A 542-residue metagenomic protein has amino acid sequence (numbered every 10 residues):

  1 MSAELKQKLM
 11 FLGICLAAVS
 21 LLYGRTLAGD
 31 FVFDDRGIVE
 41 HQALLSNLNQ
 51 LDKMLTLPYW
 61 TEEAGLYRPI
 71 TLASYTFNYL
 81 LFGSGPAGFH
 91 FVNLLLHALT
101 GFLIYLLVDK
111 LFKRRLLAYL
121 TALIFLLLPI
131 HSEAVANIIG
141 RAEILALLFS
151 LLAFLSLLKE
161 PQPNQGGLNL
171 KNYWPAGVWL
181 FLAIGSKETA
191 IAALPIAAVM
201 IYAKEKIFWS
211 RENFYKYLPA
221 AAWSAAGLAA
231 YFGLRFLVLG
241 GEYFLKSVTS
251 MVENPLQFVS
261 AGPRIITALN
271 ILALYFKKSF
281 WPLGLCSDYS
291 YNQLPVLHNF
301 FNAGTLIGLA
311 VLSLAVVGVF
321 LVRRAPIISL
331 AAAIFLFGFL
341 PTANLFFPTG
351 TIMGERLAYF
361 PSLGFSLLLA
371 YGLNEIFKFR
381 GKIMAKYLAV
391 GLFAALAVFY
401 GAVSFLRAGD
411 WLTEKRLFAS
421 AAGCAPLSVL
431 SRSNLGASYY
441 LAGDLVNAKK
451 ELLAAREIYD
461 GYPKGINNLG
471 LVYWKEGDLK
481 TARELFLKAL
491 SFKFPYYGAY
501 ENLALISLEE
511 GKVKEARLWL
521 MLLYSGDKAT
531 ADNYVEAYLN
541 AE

Functional and structural regions predicted by a protein language model:
M1-K475, G498, N502: Polytopic membrane enzymes that build or remodel cell-surface glycoconjugates and lipids
F377, L487, R517-L520, V535-L539: Residue-level detector of alpha-helical secondary structure
G423, L453-E457, L487-S491, L522-S525: Conserved structural position within tetratricopeptide repeats
V429-L430, P463-K464, P495-A499, S525-A537: Boundary/linker segments of alpha-helical solenoid repeat arrays
S438, V472, I506, L523 (+2 more regions): TPR/TPR-like alpha-solenoid repeats
E501, L505-T530: TPR/TPR-like (Sel1-like) alpha-helical repeat modules
